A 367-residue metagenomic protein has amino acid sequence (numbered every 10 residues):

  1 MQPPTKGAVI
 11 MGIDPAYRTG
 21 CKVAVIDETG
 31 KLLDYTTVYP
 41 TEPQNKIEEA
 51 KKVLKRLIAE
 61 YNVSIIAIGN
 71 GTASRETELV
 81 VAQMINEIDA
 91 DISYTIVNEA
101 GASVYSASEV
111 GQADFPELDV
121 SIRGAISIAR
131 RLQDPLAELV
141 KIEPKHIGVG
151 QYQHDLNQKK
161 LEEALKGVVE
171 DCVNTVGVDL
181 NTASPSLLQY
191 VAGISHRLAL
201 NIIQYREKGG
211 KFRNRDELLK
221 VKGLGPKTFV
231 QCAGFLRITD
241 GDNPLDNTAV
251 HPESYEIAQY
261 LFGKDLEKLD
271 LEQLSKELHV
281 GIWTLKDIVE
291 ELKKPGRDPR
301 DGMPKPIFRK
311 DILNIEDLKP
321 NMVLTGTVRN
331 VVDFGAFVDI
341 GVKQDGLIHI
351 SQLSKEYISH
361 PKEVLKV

Functional and structural regions predicted by a protein language model:
M1, K6-I13, R18-K166: Phosphate- and other anionic-substrate recognition elements at nucleic-acid/protein interfaces
I10-G12, K22, E78-V81, N214-E217 (+2 more regions): Short beta-alpha junctions and helix-cap segments that line functional grooves
T19-Y39, P43-Q44, F334-V364: Nucleotide-binding motor/catalytic cores of P-loop/tubulin-like NTPases across gene-expression machines
Y35-E42, I65, A107-V120, V149-Q153 (+5 more regions): Short beta-alpha connecting loops at secondary-structure transitions that line or flank enzyme active sites
D134-Y205: Charge-patterned, long linear interaction tracts outside catalytic cores
T175-G302, R309, F337-V342, E356-S359 (+1 more regions): Accessory alpha-helical DNA-binding modules that contact the DNA backbone or grooves
R300-M322, H360-E363: Short boundary/loop segments of OB/S1/cold-shock single-stranded nucleic-acid-binding domains
K319-D333, K366-V367: Structural detector for short beta-strands of small beta-barrel domains
